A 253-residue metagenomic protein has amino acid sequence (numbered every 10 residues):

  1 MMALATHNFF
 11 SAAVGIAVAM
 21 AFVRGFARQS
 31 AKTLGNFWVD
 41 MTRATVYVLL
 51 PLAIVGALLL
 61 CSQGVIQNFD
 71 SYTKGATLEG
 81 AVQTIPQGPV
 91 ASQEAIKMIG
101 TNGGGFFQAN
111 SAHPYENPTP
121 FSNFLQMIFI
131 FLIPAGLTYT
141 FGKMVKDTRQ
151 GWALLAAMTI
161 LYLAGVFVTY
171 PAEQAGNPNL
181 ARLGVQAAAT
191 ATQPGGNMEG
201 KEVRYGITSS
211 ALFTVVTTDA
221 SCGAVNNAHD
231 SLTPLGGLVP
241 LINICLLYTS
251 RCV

Functional and structural regions predicted by a protein language model:
A3-C61, F124-T140, M144-W152: A conserved hydrophobic secondary-structure block that centers on an alpha-helix together with its immediately flanking
F26-T33, A112-T119, I128-L132, G151 (+2 more regions): Alpha-helix capping and helix-loop boundary segments enriched in small/acidic/polar residues
L34, F124, G136-T140, Q150-L155 (+6 more regions): Extended, hydrophobic alpha-helical segments in both membrane/secreted and soluble proteins
L52-M98, T159-V225: Aromatic-rich transmembrane-lumenal/periplasmic boundary elements in polytopic membrane proteins
A95-F129, D230-L246: Active-site-adjacent "gating/activation" loops or surface patches in catalytic cores
D219, L246-L247: Structured mid-domain segments that build the active-site/substrate or prosthetic-cofactor binding neighborhood
Y248-V253: Conserved small/polar residues in nucleotide/adenosyl-binding loops
